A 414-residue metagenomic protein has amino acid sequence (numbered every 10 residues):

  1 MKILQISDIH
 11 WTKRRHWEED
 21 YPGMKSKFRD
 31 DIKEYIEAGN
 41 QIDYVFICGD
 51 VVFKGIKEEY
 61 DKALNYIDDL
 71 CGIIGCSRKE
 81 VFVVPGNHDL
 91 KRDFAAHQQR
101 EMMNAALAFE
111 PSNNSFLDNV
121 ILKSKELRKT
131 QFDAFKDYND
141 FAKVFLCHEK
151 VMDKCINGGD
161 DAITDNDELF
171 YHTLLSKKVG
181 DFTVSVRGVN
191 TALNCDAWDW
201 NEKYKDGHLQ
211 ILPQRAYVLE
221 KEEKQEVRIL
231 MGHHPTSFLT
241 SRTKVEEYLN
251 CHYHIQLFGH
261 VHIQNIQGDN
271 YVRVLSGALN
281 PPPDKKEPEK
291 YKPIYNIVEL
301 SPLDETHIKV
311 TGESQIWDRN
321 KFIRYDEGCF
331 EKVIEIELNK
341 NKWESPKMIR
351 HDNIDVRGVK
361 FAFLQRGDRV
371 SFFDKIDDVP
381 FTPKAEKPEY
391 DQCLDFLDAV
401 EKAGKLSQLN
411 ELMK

Functional and structural regions predicted by a protein language model:
M1-R14, T183-C195, I229-G232, V272-A278: Active-site-proximal beta-strand elements of phosphoester/diester hydrolases
M1-V81, L90-A95, A216-E223: N-terminal active-site segment of His-dependent metallophosphoesterases
Q5-S7, D43-D50, C76-N87, R228-S237 (+2 more regions): Active-site neighborhood of phospho(di)ester-bond hydrolases with catalytic His/Asp-centered motifs
T12-R15, V52-G55, P85-Q98, D196 (+3 more regions): Active-site environment of divalent metal-dependent phosphoester hydrolases
W17, T191-F258, I266: Active-site-proximal segments of metal-dependent phosphoesterases and phosphodiesterases across multiple
L64-K205: Extended active-site neighborhood of metal-dependent phosphoesterases/phosphodiesterases
T236-T311: Conserved beta-sheet core of the metallophosphoesterase superfamily
S301-E411: A short C-terminal boundary segment appended to hydrolase-like catalytic domains
